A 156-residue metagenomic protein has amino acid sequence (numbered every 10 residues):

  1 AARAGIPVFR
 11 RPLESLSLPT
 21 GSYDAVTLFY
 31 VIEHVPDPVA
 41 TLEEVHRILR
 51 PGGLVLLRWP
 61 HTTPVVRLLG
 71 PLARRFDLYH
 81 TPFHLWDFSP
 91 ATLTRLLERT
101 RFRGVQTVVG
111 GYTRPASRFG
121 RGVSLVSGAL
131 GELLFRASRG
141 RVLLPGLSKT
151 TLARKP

Functional and structural regions predicted by a protein language model:
A1-G70, D87-R99, P145-K155: Conserved SAM-binding loop
P7, R103-Q106: Conserved beta-strand segments of alpha/beta enzyme cores
L13-S17, E33-V35, G53, Y79-H84 (+2 more regions): Glycine-rich loops and low-complexity Gly/Arg-rich segments that provide flexible linkers or classic glycine-based
G70-R74, R95, V105-P156: A C-terminal cap/extension of S-adenosyl-L-methionine-dependent methyltransferases that defines the acceptor-substrate
R75-A91: Acceptor-substrate binding/catalytic loop of class I
